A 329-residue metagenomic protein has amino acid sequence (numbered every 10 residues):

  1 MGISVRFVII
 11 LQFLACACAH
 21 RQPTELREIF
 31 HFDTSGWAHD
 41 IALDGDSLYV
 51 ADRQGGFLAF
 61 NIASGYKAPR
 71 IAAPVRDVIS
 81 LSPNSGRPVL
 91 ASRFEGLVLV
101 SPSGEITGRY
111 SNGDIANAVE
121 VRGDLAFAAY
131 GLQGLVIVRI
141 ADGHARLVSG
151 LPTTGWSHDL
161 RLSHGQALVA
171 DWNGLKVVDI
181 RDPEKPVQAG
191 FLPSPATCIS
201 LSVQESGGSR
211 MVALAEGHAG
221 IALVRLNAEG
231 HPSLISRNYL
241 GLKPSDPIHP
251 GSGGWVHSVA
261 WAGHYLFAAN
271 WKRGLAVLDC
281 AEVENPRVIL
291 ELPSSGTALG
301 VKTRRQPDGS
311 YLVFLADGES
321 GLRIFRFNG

Functional and structural regions predicted by a protein language model:
M1-I3: N-terminal secretory signal peptides that target proteins for export/translocation
R6-A15: Bacterial N-terminal signal peptides
C18-G329: Feature marking well-ordered beta-strand scaffolds used for ligand recognition
